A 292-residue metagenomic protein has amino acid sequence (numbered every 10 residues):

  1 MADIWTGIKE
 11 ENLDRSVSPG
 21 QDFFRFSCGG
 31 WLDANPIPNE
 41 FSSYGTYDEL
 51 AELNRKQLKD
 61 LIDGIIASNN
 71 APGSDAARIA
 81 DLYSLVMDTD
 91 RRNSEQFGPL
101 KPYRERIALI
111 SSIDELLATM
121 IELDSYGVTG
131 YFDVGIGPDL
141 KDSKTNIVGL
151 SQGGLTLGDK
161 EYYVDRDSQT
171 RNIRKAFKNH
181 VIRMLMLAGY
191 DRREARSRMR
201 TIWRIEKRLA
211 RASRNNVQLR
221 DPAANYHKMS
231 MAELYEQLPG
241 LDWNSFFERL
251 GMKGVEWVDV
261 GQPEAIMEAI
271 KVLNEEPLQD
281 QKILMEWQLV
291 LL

Functional and structural regions predicted by a protein language model:
M1-E11: Short, Gly/Pro- and small/polar-rich lid/capping loops
I4, V17-D22, F26-S94: Active-site-surrounding "flap" and adjacent substrate/cofactor-binding loops of secreted or lumenal enzymes, prototyped
I8, D14, D22, N39 (+2 more regions): Domain-wide signal for the mature, well-folded portions of proteins, strongly enriched in nucleus-encoded organellar
E10, D14, C28-G29, A34 (+1 more regions): Generic secondary-structure boundary/loop-capping signal
D14-V17, E52, R171, K175: Alpha-helix N-cap/helix-start motif at coil-to-helix transitions, marked by capping-box chemistry
R15-P19, L140-D142: Extracellular/periplasmic catalytic domains that process cell-envelope and extracellular macromolecules
D63-L292: Noncatalytic, helix-rich "gating/capping" subdomain that lines the substrate-entry/channel surface of large enzyme
